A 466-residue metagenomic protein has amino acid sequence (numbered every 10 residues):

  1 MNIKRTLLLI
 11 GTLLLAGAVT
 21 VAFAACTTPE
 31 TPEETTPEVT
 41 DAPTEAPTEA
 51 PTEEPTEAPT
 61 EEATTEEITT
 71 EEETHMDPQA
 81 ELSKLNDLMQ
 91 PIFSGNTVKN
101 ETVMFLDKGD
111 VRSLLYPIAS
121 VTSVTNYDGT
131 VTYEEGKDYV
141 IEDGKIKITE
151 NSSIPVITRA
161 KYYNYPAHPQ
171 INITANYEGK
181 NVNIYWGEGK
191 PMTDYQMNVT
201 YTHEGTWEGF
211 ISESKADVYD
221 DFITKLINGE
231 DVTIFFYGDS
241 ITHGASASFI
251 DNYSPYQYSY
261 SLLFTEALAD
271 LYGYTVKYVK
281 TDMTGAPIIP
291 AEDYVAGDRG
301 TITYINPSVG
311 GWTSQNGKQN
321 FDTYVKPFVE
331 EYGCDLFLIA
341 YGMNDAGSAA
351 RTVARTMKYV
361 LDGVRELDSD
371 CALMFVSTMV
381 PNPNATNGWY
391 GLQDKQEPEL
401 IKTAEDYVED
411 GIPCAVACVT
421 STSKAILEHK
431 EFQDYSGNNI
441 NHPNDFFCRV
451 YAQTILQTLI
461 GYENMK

Functional and structural regions predicted by a protein language model:
M1-E72: Gram-positive cell-envelope targeting signals
H75-T206: Extended beta-strand solenoid/passenger and fiber regions
G205-N306, T323-E331: Serine-esterase "nucleophile elbow" of acetyl-processing enzymes
E230-I234, G273, R299-T303, Y332-L338 (+2 more regions): Loop/turn elements at helix/coil->beta-strand transitions in domains of secreted/extracellular proteins
F235-Y237, H243-I250, V309-A354, M379-N382: Oxyanion-hole/transition-state-stabilizing segment in secreted/luminal serine hydrolases and related acyltransferases
T323, T352-E366, K395-K402, D406: Alpha-helical scaffolding segments of alpha/beta enzyme cores, especially the outer helices of TIM-barrel or partial
L338-N344, L361-E397: Active-site segments of SGNH/GDSL-like serine hydrolases that catalyze O-acetyl group transfer/hydrolysis on lipids
V380-K466: Catalytic His-Asp segment of secreted/periplasmic serine-dependent ester chemistry enzymes
